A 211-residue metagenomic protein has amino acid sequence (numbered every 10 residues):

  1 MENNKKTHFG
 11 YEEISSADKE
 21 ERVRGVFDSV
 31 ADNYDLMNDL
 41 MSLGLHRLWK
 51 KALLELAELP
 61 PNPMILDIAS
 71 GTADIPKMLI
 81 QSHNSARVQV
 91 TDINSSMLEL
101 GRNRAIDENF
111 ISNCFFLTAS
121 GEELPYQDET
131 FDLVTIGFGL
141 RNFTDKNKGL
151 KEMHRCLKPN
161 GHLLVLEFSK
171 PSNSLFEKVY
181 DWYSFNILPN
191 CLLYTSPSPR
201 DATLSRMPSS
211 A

Functional and structural regions predicted by a protein language model:
M1-R24: N-terminal auxiliary segments of SAM/dcSAM-dependent transferases
N33, L43-P61, M78: Conserved alpha-helix/loop element of class I SAM-dependent methyltransferases that forms part of the SAM/SAH-binding
Y34, V134-T135: Hydrophobic beta-strand segment of the Class I
M64-E123: Class I SAM-dependent methyltransferase SAM/SAH-binding core
E122-L133: A short acidic, Gly/Pro-enriched loop at the edge of an enzyme's catalytic core that lines a small-molecule cofactor
N147-P159: A short glycine-rich, Lys/Arg-flanked "PGG" loop and its adjoining helix->strand segment in the class I
H162-N190: Conserved class I S-adenosyl-L-methionine
Y194-A211: Single conserved hydrophobic/aromatic residue that forms the stacking wall/gate of nucleotide- or nucleobase-binding
